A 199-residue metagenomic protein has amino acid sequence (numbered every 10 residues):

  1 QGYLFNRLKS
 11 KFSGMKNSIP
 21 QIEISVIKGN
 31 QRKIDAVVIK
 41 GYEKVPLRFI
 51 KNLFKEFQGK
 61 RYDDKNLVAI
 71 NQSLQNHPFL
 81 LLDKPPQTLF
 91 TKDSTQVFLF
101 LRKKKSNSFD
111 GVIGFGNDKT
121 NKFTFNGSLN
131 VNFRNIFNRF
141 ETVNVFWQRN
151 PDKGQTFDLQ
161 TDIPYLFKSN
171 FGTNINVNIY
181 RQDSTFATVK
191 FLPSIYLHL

Functional and structural regions predicted by a protein language model:
G2-F5, F79-L80: A short, solvent-exposed loop/turn motif at the edges and junctions of modular extracellular/periplasmic domains
R7-D64, L89-F125: Periplasmic POTRA and POTRA-like interaction domains that precede and scaffold membrane channels/assemblies
D63-L199: Gram-negative/organellar outer-membrane beta-barrel architecture
